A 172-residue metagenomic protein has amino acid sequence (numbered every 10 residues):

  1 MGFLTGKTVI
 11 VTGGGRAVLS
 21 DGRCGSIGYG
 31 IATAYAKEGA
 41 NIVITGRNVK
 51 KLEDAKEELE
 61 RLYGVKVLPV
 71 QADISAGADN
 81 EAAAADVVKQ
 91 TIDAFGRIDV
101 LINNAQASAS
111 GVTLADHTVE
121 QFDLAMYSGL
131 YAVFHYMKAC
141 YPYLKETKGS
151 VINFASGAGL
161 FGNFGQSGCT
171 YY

Functional and structural regions predicted by a protein language model:
G2-N41: Canonical Rossmann dinucleotide-binding motif of NAD(H)/NADP(H)-dependent dehydrogenases/reductases, specifically
R23, H117, G162-Y171: Active-site loop-to-helix junction immediately N-terminal to the catalytic Tyr of the SDR YXXXK motif in Rossmann-fold
R61-D79: Rossmann-fold cofactor-recognition segment
N104-S110: Conserved NAD(P)H cofactor-binding loop of Rossmann-fold oxidoreductase domains
V112-L114, T118-D123: Substrate-binding pocket helix/loop in short-chain dehydrogenase/reductase
M137-K138: A short, exposed helix-loop element centered on a Lys and neighboring polar residues
S156: Residue(s) in the substrate-gating loop at a strand-loop-helix junction that position the organic substrate next
